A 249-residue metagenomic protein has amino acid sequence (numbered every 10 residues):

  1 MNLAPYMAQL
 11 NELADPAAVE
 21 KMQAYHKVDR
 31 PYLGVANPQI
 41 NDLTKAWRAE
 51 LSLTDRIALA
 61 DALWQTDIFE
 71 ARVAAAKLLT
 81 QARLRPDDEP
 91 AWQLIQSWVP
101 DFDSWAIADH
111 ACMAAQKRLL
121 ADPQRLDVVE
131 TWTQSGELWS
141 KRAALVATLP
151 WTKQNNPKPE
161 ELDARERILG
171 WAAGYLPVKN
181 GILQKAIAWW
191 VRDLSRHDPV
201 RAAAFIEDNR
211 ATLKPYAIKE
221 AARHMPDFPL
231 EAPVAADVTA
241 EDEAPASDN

Functional and structural regions predicted by a protein language model:
M1-N249: Alpha-helical scaffold domains
